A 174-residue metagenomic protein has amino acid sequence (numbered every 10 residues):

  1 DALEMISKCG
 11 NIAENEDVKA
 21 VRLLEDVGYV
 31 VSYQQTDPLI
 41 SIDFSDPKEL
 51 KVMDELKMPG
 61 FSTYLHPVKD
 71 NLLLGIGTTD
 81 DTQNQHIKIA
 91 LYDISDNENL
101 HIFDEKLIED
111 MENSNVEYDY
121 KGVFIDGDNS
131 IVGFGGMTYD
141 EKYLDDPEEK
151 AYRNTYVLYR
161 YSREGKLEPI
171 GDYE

Functional and structural regions predicted by a protein language model:
D1-E174: Feature marking well-ordered beta-strand scaffolds used for ligand recognition
